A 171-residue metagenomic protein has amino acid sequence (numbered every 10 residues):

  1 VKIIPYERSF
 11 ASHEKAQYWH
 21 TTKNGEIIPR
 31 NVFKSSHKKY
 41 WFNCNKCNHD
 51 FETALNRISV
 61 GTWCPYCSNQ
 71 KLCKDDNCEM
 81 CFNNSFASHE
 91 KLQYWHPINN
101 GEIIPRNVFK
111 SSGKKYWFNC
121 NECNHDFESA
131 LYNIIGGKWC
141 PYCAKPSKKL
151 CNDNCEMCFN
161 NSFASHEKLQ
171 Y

Functional and structural regions predicted by a protein language model:
V1-Y171: Functional cation/ligand-contacting sites centered on basic and imidazole/sulfhydryl donors
